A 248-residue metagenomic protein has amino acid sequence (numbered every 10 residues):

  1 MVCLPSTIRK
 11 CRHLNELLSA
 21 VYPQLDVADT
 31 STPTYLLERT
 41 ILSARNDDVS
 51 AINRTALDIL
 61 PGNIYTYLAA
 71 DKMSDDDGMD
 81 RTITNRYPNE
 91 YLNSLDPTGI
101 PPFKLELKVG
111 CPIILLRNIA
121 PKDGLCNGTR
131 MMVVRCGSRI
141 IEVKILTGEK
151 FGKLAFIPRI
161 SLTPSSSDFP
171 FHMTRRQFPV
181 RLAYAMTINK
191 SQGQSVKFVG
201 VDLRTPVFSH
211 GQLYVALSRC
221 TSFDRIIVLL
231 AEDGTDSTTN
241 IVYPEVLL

Functional and structural regions predicted by a protein language model:
M1-L248: RecA-like helicase/translocase P-loop NTPase motor core
